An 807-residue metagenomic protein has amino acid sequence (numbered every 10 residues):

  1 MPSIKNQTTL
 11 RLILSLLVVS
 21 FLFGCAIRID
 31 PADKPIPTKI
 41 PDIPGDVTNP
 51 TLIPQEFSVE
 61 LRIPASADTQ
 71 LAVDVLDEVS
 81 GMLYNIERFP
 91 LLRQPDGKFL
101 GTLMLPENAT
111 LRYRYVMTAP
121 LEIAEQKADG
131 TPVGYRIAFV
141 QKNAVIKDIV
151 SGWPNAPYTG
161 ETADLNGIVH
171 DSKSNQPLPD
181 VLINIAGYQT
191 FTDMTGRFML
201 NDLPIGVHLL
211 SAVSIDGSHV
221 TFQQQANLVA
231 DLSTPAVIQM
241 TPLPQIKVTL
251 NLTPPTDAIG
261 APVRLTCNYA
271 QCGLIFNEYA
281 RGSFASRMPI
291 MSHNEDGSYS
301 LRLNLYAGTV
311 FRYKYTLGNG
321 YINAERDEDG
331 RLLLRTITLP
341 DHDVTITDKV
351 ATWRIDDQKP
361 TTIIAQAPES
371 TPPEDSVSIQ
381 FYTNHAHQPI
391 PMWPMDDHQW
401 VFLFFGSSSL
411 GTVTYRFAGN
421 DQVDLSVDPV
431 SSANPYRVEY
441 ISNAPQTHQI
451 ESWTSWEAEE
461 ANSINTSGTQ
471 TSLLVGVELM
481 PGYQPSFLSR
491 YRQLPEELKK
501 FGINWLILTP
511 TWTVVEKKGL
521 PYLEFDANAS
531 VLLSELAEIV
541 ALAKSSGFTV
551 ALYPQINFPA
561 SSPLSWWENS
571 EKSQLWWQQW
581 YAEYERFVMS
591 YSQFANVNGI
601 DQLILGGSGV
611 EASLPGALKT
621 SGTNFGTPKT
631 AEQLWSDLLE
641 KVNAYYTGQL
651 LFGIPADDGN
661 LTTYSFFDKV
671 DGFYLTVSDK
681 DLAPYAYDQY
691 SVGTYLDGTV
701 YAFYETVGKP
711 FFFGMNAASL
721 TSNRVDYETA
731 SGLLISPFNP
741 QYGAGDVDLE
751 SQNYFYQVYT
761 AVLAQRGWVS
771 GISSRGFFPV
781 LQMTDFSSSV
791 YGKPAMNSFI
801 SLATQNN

Functional and structural regions predicted by a protein language model:
I29-P44, T118-Y158, I215-V237, T241-L243 (+2 more regions): Structured interaction patches on ligand/partner-binding surfaces of diverse proteins
Q55-I63, A163-D171, G196, I246-P254 (+1 more regions): A short, amphipathic beta-strand motif
R62-N108, T118-V140, Y188-Q189, P254-G308 (+3 more regions): Aromatic-rich carbohydrate-binding modules that target alpha-glucans
S455-L498: Boundary/entry segment of secreted carbohydrate-active catalytic domains
N465, T469, F501-L520, L533-A582 (+2 more regions): Substrate-binding cleft and catalytic face of glycoside hydrolase catalytic domains, especially the flexible beta-alpha
N465-S467, A730-F738, A744-Y756, R766-N807: Aromatic-rich peripheral "rim/lid" segments of glycoside hydrolase catalytic domains that contact and position glycan
Q484-L498, Y581-F594, D657-Y664, Y756-V762: Short, acidic/polar
V531-L533, E538, S546-T549, Y553 (+6 more regions): Glycoside hydrolase catalytic-domain groove-lining segments
